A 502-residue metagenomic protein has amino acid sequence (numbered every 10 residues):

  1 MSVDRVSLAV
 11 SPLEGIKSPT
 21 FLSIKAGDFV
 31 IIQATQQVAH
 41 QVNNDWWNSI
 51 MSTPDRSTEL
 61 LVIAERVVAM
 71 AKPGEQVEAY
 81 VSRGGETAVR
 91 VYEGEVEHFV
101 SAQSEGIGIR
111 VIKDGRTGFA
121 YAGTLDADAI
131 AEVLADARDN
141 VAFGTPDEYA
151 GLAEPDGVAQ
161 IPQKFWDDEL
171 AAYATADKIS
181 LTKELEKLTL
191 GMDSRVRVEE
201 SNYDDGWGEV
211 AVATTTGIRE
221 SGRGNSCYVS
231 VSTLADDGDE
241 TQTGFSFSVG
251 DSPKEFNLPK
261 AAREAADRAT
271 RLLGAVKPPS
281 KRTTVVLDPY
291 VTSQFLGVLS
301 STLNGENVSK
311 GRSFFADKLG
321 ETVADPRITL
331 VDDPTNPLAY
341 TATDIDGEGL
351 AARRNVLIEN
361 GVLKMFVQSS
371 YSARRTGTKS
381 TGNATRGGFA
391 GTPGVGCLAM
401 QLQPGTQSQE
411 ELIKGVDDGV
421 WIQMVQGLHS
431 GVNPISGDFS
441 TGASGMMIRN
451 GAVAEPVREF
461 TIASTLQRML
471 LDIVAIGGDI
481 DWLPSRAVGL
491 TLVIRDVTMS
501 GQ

Functional and structural regions predicted by a protein language model:
S2-S7, S11, S18, S23: Low-acidity, Ser/Thr- and Arg-rich intrinsically disordered low-complexity segments
R5-L8, L13, G387, P484: Generic hydrophobic alpha-helical membrane-segment signal
S18-Q502: N-terminal small-residue-enriched
